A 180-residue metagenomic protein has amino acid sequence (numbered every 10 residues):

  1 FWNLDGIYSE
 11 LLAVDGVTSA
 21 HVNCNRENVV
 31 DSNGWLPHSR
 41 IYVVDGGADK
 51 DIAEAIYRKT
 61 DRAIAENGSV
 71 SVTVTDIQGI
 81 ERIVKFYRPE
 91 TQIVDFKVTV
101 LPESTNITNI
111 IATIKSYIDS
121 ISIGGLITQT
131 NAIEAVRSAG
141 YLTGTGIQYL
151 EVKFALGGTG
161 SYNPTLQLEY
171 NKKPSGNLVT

Functional and structural regions predicted by a protein language model:
F1-T128: Carbohydrate-recognition loop of C-type lectin domains
Y87, T105-T180: An aromatic-glycine-centered, glycine-rich loop/turn in mixed alpha/beta architecture
